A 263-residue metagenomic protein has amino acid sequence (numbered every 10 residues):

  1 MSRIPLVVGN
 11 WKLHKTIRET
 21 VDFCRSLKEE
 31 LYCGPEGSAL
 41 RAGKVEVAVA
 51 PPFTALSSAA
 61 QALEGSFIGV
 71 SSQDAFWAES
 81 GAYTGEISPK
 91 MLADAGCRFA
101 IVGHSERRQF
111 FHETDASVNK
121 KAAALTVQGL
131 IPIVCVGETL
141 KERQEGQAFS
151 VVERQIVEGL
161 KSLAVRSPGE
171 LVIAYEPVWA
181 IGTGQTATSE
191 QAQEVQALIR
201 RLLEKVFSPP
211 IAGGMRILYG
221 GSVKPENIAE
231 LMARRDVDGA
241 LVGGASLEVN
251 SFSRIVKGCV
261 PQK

Functional and structural regions predicted by a protein language model:
M1-K263: Active-site loop-to-helix "anion-binding N-cap" substructures in soluble metabolic enzymes
